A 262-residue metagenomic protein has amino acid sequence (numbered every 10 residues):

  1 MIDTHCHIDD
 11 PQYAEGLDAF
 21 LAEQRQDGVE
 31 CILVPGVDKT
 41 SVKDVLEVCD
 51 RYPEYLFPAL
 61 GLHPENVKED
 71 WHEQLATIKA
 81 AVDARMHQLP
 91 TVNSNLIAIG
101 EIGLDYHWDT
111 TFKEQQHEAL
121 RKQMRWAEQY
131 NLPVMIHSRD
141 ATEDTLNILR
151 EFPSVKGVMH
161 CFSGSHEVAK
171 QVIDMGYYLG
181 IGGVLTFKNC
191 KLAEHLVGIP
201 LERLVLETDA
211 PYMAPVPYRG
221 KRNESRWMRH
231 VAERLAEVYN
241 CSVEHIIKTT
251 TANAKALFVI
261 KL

Functional and structural regions predicted by a protein language model:
M1-L262: Mid-domain alpha/beta scaffold segments of enzyme catalytic cores
